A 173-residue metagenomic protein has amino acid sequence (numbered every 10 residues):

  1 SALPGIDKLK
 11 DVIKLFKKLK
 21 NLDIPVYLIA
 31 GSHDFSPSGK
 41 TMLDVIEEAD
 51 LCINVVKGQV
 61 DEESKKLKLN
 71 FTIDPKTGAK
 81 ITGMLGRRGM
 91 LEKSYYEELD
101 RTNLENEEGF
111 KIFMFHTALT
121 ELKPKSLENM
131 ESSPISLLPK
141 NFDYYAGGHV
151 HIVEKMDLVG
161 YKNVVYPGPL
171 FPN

Functional and structural regions predicted by a protein language model:
P4-P172: His/Asp/Glu-rich metal-coordinating catalytic cores of metallo-dependent phosphodiesterases/hydrolases acting on
